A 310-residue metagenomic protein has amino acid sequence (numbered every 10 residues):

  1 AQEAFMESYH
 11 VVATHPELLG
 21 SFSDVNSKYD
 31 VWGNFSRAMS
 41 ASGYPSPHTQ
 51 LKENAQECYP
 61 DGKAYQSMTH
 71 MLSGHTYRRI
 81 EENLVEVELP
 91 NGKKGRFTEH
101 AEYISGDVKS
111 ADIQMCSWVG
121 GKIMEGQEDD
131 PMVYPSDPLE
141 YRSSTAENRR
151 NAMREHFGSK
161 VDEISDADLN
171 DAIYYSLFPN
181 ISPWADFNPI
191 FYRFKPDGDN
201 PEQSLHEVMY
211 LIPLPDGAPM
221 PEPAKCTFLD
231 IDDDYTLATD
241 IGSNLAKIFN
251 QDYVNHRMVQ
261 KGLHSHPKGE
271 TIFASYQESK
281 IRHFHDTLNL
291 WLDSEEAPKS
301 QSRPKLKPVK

Functional and structural regions predicted by a protein language model:
Q2-Y65, K93, K109, M115 (+1 more regions): C-terminal catalytic domain of Rieske-type non-heme iron oxygenases
Q66-H70, L84-V85, K94, V108: A charge-rich, low-complexity, intrinsically flexible signal that marks solvent-exposed coils, linkers, repeats
M71-G74, E82, F187-Y192: Short, surface-exposed coil-to-beta transition loops
H75-F97: A short, structured beta-strand/loop element
E81, Q114-C116: Terminal targeting/leader modules
E82-N83, H100-E102, E202: Beta-strand-connecting loop/turn residues
G92, T98-D112: A short, charged, amphipathic alpha-helix used as a generic interaction element across diverse proteins
